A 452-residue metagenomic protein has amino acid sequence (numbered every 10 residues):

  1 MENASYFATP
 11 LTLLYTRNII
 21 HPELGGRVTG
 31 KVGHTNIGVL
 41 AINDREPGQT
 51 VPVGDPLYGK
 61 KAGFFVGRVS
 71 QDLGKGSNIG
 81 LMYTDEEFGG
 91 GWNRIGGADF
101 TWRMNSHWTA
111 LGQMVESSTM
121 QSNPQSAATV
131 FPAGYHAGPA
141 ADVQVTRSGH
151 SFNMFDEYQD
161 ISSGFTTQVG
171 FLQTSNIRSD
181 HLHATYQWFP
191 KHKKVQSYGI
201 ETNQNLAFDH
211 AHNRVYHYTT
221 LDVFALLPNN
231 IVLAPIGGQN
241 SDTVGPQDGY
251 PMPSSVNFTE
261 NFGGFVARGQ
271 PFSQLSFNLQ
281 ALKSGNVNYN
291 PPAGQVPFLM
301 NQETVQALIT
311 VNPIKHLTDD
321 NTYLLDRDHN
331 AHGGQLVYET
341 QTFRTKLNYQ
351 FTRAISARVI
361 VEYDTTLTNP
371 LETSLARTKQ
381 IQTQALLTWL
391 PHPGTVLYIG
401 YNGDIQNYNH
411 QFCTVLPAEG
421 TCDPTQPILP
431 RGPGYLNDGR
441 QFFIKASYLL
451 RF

Functional and structural regions predicted by a protein language model:
M1, G30, T35-I37, G76-L81 (+2 more regions): Transmembrane beta-strand segments of Gram-negative outer membrane beta-barrel proteins
M1-G30, N36-V39: Residues that cap or anchor secondary-structure elements
T9-I19, G54-P56, Y83-F88, T129-P132 (+1 more regions): The substrate-binding groove and active-site-proximal loops of carbohydrate-active enzymes, especially glycoside
L11-L14, H21-G26, F65, R94-G96 (+3 more regions): Short alpha-helical segments and helix-capping/turn motifs at coil-helix boundaries
G25-V66: Carboxylate/His-rich catalytic cores and anion/metal-binding grooves
G30-H34, S106, R147-S151: A generic beta-sheet turn/junction motif
A62-G67, G74-V143: Beta-propeller domains
E116, M120-F452: Exposed, low-structure sequence patches enriched in small/polar residues
